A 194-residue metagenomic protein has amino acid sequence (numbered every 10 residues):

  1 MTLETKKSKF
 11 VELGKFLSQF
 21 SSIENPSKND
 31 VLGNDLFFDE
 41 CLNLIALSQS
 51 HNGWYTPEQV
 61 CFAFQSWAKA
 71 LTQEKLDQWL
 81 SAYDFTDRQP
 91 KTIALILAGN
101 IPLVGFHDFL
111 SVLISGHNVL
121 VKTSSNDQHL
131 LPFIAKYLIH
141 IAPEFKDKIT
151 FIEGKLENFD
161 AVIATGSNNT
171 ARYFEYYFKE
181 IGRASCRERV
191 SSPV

Functional and structural regions predicted by a protein language model:
M1-T92: N-terminal Rossmann-like NAD(P)+-binding subdomain of aldehyde/semialdehyde dehydrogenases
K6, G116, V162: Residue-level signal for inorganic ion chemistry
L17, W67, L71, L138-A142 (+2 more regions): Hydrophobic, Leu/Ile/Phe/Ala-enriched alpha-helical segments that form helix-helix packing faces
L71, L97, E188: Pocket-edge structural micro-motifs
L76-I141, F145: Conserved small-residue-rich beta-alpha loop and adjacent elements that most often cradle the phosphate/pyrophosphate
T92, I141-R189: Conserved NAD(P)+-binding/catalytic subdomain of aldehyde/semialdehyde dehydrogenases
